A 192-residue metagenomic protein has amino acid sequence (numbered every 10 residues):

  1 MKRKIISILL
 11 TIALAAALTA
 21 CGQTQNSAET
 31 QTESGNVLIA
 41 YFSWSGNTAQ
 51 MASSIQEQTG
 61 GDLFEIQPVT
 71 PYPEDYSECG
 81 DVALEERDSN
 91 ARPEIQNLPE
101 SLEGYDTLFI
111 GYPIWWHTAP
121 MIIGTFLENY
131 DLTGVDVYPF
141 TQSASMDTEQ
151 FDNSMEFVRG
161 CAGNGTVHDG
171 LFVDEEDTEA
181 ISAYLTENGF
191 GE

Functional and structural regions predicted by a protein language model:
M1-I5, L9-L10: Positively charged n-region of N-terminal signal peptides that target proteins for export
A17-A20: C-terminal motif of bacterial Sec signal peptides marking the signal peptidase cleavage site
Q23, Q31-L38, F42-V69, D81-E192: FMN-binding flavodoxin-like domain, especially the glycine-rich phosphate-binding loop
N26: Flexible, gly/ser-rich surface segments that form the specificity/activation loops bordering the active-site cleft
P71, Y76-C79: Flexible, surface-exposed loop/gating regions in the mature catalytic domains of secreted/periplasmic hydrolases
